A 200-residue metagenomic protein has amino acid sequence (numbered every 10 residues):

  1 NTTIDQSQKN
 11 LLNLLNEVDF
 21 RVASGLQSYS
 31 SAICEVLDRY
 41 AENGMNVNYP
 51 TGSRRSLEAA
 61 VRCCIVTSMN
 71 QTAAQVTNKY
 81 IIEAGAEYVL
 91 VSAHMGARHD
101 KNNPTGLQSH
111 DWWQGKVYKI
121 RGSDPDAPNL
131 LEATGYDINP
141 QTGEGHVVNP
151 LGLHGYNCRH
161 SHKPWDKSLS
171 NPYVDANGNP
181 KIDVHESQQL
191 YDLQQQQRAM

Functional and structural regions predicted by a protein language model:
N1-L153, W165-M200: Domain-core detector
N157: Extracellular structured ligand-interaction cores
H160: Catalytic core of tubulin tyrosine ligase-like
